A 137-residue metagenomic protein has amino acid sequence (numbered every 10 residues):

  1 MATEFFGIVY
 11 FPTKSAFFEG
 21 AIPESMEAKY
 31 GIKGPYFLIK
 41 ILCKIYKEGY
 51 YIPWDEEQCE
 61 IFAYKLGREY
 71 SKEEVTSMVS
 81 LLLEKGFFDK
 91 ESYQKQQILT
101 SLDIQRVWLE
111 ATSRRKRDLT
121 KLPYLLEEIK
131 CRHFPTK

Functional and structural regions predicted by a protein language model:
M1-P12, E60, Y64-K137: Winged-helix/helix-turn-helix nucleic-acid-interaction surface
E4-E48: Short recognition helix of helix-turn-helix/winged-helix DNA-binding domains
G20, D55, T100-I104: Polar helix-capping/helix-linker motif
I22, E48-Y50, K95, T100: Glycine-rich, flexible loop/turn motifs
K44-G49, K65, E69: Extended cationic-aromatic binding surfaces that line active-site or macromolecule-binding grooves and engage
G49-E57: A Lys/Arg-rich helix-loop hairpin that forms a DNA/phosphate-binding surface
